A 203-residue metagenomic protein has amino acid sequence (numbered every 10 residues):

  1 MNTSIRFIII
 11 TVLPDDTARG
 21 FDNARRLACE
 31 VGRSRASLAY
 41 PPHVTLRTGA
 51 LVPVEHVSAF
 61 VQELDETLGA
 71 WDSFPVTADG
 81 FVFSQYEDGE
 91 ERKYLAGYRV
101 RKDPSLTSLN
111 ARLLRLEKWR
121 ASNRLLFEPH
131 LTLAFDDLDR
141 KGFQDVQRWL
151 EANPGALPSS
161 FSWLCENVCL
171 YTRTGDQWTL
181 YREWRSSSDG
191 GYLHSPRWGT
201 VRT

Functional and structural regions predicted by a protein language model:
M1-A78, V100-S159, Q177-T203: Basic, often amphipathic N-terminal segments
S84-L95: Short, basic/glycine-rich phosphate-binding loops at helix/coil junctions that contact nucleotide phosphates
